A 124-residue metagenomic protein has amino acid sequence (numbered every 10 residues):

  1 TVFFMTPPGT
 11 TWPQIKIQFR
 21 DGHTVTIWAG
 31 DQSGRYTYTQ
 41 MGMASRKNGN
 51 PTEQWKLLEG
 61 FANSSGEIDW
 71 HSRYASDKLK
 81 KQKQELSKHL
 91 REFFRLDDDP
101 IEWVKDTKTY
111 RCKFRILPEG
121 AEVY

Functional and structural regions predicted by a protein language model:
T1-Y124: Intrinsically disordered, low-complexity protein-interaction/activation regions
